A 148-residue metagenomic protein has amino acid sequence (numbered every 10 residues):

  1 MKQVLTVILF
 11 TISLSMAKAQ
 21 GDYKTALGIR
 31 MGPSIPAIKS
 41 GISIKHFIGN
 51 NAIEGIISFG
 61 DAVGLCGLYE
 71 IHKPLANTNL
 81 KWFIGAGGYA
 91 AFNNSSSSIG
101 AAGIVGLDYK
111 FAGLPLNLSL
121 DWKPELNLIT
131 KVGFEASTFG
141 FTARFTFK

Functional and structural regions predicted by a protein language model:
M1-Y23, K148: Cleavable N-terminal export/targeting peptides
A19-G64, K148: Short glycine/proline- and aromatic-enriched beta-strand/turn motifs that initiate or cap beta-hairpins
A19-K24, P74-W82, F111-N117, K131: Short loop/turn motifs that connect adjacent beta-strands in outer-membrane beta-barrel proteins
A26-G28, A52-I56, K81-G85, N117-S119 (+1 more regions): Residue-level detector of the transmembrane beta-barrel scaffold of outer-membrane proteins
I29-M31, I42-H46, G67-I71, A86-G88 (+3 more regions): Residues on the lipid-exposed face of transmembrane beta-strands in outer-membrane beta-barrel proteins
S34-P36, G49-N51, G60-A62, H72-A76 (+3 more regions): Sequence/structural signature of outer-membrane beta-barrel proteins
I35, E135-K148: Outer-membrane beta-barrel "beta-signal"
S40-G41, G67-Y69, S96-I99, T130-A136: Outer-membrane beta-barrel translocator domains and adjoining extracellular loop/strand segments of Gram-negative
